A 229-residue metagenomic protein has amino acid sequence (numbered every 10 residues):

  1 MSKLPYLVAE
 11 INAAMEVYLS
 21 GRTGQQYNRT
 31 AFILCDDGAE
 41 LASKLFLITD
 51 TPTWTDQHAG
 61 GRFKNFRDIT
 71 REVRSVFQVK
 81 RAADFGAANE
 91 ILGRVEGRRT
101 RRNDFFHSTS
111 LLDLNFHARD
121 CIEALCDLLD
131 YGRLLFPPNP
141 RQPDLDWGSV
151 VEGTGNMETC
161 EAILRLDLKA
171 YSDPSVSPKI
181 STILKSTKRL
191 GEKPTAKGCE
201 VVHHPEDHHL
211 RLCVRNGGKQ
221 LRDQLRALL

Functional and structural regions predicted by a protein language model:
M1-P5, H58, V73, T109: Helix-loop junctions and short alpha-helical segments
M1-T30, D50, L134-N156, G217-L229: Charged alpha-helical initiation segments
A14-S20, Q78-V79, A83, H107: Short, charged/polar, low-complexity loop and linker segments that flank or interrupt alpha-helical bundles
M15, R74, R99, C126 (+7 more regions): Residue-level detector of alpha-helical secondary structure
A31-P52: Hydrophobic alpha-helical packing segments in soluble, helical-rich domains
F32, A82-Q142: Charge-enriched, short contiguous segments at helix-coil
L47-A87: Short, charged amphipathic alpha-helical segments flanked by flexible coils
S149-C213: Acidic, Ser/Thr-rich low-complexity intrinsically disordered segments
